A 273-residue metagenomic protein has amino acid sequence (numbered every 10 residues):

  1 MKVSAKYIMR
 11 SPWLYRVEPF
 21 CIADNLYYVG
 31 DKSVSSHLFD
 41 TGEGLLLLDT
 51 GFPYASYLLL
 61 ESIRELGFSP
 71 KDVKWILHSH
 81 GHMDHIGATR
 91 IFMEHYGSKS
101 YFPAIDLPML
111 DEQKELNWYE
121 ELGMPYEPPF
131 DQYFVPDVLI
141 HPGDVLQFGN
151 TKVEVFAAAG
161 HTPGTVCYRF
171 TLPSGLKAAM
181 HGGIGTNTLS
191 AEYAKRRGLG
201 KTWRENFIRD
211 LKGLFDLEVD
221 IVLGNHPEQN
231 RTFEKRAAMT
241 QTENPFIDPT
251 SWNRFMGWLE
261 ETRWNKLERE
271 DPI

Functional and structural regions predicted by a protein language model:
M1-R16, M256-R269: N-terminal pre-domain segments of enzymes
K2-I8, Y15-R16, C21-A23, D72 (+3 more regions): Metallo-beta-lactamase
P12-L66, P70, C167-T188: Conserved beta-strand hairpin/beta-sheet module of binuclear metal-dependent hydrolase folds, prominently
N25, F39, D49, L59 (+7 more regions): Divalent metal-coordination and catalytic microenvironments
L26, Y54-Y57, R64-V145, Q241-T242 (+1 more regions): Active-site HxH/HxHxD metal-binding segment of metal-dependent hydrolases
L45, F52-Y54, V135-D137, V145-F148 (+3 more regions): Metallo-beta-lactamase
R231, F246, T250-I273: C-terminal catalytic-base region of ester-bond hydrolases, centering on the histidine of the charge-relay
